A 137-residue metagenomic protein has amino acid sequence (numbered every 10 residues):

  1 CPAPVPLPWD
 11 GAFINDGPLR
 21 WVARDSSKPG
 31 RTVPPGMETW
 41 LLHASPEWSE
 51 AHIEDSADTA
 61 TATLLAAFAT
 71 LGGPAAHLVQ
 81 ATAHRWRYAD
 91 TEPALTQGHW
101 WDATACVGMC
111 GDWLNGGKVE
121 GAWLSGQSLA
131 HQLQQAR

Functional and structural regions predicted by a protein language model:
C1-H52, T59, T63-G72: Active-site substrate-recognition segment that forms the wall of the catalytic cavity or substrate channel
D25-K28, H84-A89, W113: Short, solvent-exposed coil/turn elements at secondary-structure transition points
W40-L41, G98-A130: Short FAD-binding loop at a beta-strand-to-alpha-helix junction that anchors the flavin cofactor in diverse
E50-A51, A89-E92, G116-K118: Short active-site-adjacent structural elements
I53-S56, E120-G121: Short, solvent-exposed loop/turn segments at secondary-structure boundaries
A62, F68-A105: Flavin (FAD/FMN) cofactor-binding core of flavoprotein oxidoreductases
Q134-R137: Active-site-proximal substrate-binding core of FAD-dependent oxidoreductases
